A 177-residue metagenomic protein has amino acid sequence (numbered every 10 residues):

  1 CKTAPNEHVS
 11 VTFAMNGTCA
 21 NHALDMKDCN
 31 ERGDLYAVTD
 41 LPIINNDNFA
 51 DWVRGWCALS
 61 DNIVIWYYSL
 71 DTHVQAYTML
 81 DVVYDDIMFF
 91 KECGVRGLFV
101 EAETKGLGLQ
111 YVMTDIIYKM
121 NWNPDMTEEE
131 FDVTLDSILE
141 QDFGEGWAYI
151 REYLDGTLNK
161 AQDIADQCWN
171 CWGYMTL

Functional and structural regions predicted by a protein language model:
C1-D136, Q141-D142, D155, Q162 (+1 more regions): Catalytic-core regions of glycoside hydrolase
Y149-Y153: Peripheral, non-AAA+ core regions of ATP-driven protein-machinery
G156-T157, C168: Residue-level signal for alpha-helical context at structural boundaries
Q167-L177: Histidine-centered catalytic/metal-binding microenvironments
